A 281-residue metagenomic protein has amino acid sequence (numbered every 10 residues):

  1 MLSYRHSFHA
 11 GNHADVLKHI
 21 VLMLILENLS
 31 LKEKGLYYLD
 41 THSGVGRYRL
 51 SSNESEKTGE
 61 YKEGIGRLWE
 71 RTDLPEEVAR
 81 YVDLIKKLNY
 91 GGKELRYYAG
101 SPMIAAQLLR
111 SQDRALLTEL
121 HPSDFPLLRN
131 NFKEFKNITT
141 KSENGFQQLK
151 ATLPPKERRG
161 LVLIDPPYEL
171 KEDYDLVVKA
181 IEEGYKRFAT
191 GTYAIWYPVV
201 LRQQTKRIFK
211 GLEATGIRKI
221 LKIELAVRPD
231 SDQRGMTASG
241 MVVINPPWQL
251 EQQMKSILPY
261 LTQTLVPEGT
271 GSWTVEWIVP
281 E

Functional and structural regions predicted by a protein language model:
M1-E281: Class I S-adenosyl-L-methionine-dependent methyltransferase catalytic core
